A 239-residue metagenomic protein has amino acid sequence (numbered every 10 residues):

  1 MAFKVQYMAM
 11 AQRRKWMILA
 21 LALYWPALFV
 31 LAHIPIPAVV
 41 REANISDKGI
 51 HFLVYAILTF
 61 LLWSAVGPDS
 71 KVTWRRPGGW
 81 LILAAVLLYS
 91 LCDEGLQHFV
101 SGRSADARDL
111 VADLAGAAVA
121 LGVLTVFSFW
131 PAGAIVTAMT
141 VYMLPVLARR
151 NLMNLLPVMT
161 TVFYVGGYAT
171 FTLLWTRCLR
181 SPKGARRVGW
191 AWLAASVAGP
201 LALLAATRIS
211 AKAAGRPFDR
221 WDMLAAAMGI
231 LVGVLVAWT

Functional and structural regions predicted by a protein language model:
A2-C92, H98-F99, A118-T239: Bulky hydrophobic segments
Y89, D93, R103-V111: Active-site-adjacent scaffolding segments
